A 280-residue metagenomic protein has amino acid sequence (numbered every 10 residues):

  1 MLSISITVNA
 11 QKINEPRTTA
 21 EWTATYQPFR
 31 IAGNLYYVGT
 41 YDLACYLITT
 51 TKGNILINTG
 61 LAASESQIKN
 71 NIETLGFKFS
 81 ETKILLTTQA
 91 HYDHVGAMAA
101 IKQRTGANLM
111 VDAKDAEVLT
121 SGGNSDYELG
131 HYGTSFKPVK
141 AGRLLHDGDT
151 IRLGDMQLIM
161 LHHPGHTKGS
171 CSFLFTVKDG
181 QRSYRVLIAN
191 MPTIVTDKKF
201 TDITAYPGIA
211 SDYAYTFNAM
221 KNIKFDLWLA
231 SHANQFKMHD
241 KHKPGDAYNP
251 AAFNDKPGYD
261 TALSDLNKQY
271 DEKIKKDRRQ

Functional and structural regions predicted by a protein language model:
S5-T7: N-terminal signal peptide c-region/cleavage motif recognized by signal peptidases
N9-E21, G180, V195-Q280: Accessory terminal helices/loops
K12-R17, A24-T25, R30-A32, E81 (+5 more regions): Metallo-beta-lactamase
E21-L75, F79, S172-I194: Conserved beta-strand hairpin/beta-sheet module of binuclear metal-dependent hydrolase folds, prominently
N34, I48, N58, I68 (+7 more regions): Divalent metal-coordination and catalytic microenvironments
L35, A63-S66, E73-T150, Y248-N254 (+1 more regions): Active-site HxH/HxHxD metal-binding segment of metal-dependent hydrolases
I57-T59, T82-A90, L109-D112, H162-P164 (+2 more regions): Active-site neighborhood of phospho(di)ester-bond hydrolases with catalytic His/Asp-centered motifs
S64, A90-G96, A116-L119, K168-C171 (+2 more regions): Active-site environment of divalent metal-dependent phosphoester hydrolases
